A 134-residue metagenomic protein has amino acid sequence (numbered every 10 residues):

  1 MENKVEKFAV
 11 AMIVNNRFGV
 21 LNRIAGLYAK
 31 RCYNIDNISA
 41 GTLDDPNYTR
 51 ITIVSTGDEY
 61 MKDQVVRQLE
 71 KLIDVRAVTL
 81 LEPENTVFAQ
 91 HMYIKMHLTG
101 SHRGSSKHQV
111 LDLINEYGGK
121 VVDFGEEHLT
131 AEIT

Functional and structural regions predicted by a protein language model:
M1-T134: A conserved regulatory-domain signal marking ACT and ACT-like small-molecule sensing domains and adjacent regulatory
